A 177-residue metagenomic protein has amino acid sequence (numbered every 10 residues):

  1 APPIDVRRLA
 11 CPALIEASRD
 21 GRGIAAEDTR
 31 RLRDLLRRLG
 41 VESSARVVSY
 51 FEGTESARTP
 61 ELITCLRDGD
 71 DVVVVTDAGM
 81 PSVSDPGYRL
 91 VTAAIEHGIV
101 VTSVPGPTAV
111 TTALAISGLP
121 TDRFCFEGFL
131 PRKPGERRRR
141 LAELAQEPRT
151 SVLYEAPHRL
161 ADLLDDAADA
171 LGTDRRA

Functional and structural regions predicted by a protein language model:
A1-I4: Primarily recognizes the serine-hydrolase "nucleophile elbow" in alpha/beta-hydrolase and SGNH/GDSL folds
R8, T29, T59-P60, S84-Y88 (+3 more regions): Conserved strand-to-helix beginnings and helix N-cap segments that scaffold or border functional pockets
L9-A10, V74: Beta-rich, blade/repeat-based domains predominating in secreted/periplasmic proteins but also intracellular
I15-E16: Short beta-strand/loop motif that positions the catalytic acidic residue of the alpha/beta-hydrolase fold
R19, D77-A78, E127-G128: Short, contiguous strand/loop micro-motifs
G21-R22, P148: Short, well-ordered alpha-helix to beta-strand connector turns
R22-V104, T112: Class I S-adenosyl-L-methionine
T108-A177: Beta-strand/loop-alpha-helix module characteristic of Rossmann-like adenine-cofactor folds
